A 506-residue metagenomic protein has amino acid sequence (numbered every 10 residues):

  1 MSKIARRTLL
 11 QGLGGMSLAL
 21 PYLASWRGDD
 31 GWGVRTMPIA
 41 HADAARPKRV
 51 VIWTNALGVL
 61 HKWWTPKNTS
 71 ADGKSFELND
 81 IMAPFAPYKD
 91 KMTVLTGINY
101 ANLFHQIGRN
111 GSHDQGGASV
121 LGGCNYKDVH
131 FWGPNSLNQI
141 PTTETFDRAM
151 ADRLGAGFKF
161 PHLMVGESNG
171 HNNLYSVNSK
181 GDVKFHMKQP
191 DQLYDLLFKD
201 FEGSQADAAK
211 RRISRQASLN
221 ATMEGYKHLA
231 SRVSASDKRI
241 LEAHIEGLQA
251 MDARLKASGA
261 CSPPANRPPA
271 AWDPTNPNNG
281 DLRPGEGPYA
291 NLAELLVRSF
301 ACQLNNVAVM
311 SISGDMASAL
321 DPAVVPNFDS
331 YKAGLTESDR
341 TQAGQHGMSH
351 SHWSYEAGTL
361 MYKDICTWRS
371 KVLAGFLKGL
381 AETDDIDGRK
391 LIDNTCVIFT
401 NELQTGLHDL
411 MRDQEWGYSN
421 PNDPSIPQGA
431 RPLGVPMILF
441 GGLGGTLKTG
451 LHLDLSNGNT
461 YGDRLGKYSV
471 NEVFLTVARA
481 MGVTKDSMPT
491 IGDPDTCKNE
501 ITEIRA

Functional and structural regions predicted by a protein language model:
M1-A506: Ligand-binding pockets and gating/stacking loops
